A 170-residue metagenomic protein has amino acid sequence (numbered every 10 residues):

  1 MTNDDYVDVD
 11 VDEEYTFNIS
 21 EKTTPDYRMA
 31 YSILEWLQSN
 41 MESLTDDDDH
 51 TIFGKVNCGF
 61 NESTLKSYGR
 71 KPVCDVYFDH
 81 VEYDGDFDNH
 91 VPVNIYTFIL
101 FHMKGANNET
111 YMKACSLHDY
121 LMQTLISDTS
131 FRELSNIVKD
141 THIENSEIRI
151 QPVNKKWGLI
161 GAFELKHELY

Functional and structural regions predicted by a protein language model:
M1-D88, D128-S135: Small/polar-rich, solvent-exposed N-terminal microdomains that initiate assembly or binding
T2-D26, M112, S116-L117, L121 (+2 more regions): Structured catalytic/translocation cores of nucleotide/phosphate-coupled proteins
S43-T51, V56, Y68-C74, C115-E168: Acidic-leaning, charged glycine-interspersed low-complexity segments
I52, D79-Y96, R149, K166-Y170: Hydrophobic transmembrane alpha-helix bundles
F87-P92, F101-I126: Extracellular/virion structural assembly segments
H90-A106, K155-L169: Oligomerization/assembly interface segments of phage tail-like spikes and tubes
